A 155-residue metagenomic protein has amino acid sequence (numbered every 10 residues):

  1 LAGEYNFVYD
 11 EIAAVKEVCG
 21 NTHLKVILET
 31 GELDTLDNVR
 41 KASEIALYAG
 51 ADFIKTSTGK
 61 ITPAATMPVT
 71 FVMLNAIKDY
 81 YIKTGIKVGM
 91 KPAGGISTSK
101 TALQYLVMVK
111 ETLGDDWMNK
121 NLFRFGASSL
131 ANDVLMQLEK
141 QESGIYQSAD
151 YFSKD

Functional and structural regions predicted by a protein language model:
L1-M90, S97-S128, Q137-D155: Alpha/beta enzyme core
D133: N-terminal beta-loop-helix "entrance" segment that forms/cooperates in small-molecule cofactor or anionic ligand
